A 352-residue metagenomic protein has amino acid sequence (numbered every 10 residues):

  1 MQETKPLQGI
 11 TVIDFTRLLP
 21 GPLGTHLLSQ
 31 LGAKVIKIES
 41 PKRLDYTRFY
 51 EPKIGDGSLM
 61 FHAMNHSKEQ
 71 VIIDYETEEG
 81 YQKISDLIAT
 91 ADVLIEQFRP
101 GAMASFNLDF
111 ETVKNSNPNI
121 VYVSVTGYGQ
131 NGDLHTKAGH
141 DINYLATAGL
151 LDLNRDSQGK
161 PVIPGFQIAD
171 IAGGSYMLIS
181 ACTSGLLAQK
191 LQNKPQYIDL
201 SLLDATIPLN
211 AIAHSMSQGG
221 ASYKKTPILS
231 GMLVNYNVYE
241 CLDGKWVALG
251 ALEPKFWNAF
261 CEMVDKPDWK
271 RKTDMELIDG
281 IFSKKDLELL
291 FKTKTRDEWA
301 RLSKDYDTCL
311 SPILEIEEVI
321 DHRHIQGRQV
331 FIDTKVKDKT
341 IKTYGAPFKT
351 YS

Functional and structural regions predicted by a protein language model:
M1-L191, T334: N-terminal helix-loop segment corresponding to the beta1-alpha1 unit of nucleotide/adenylate-binding folds
M1-T11, E240-L242, E318-S352: Terminal low-complexity tails and localization/encapsulation signals of metabolic enzymes
V35-I38, K304-E318: Short, well-structured beta-strand/strand-turn elements
K42, Y128-G129, L202-I207, D243-K245 (+2 more regions): Glycine-rich beta-alpha junction loops
F61, T226-G231, N237-V238, D338-G345: Short Gly/Pro-enriched turn/cap motifs at secondary-structure boundaries
Q130, G159-A169, K190-T206, K224-G231 (+1 more regions): Conserved Rossmann-fold dehydrogenase catalytic segment
A148, G174-P195, P208, I212-Q218 (+1 more regions): Oxidoreductase and adenylate-handling cofactor-binding alpha/beta cores
N235-Y306, L310: Aromatic-enriched alpha-helical interface/lid elements that frame and gate functional surfaces
